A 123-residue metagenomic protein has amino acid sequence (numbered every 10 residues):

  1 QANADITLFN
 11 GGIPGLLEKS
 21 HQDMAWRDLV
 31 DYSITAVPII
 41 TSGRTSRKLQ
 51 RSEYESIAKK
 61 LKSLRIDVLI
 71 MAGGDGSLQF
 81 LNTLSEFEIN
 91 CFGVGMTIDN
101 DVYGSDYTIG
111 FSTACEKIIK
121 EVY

Functional and structural regions predicted by a protein language model:
Q1, M24, I57, L84-F87: Short, solvent-exposed amphipathic alpha-helical segments in soluble enzyme and RNA/protein-processing domains
Q1-L17: N-terminal phosphate-binding or glycine-rich loops at protein starts, especially the Walker A/P-loop of NTPases
A2-T7, S85-T108, K117-I119: Short, acidic/small-residue loops that bind anionic groups at enzyme active sites
F9-N10, T41, M71-G73, F92-G93 (+1 more regions): Short beta-strand segments
G11, M24-R27, T35, G93 (+2 more regions): Residue-level signal for pocket-adjacent positions within structured domains
I13-L16, L78, T97-V102: Short gly/pro/ser/thr-enriched loop/turn and capping motifs at secondary-structure boundaries
L16-M71, G76-S77, I109-Y123: Glycine-rich oxoanion-binding loops at beta->alpha junctions
K19-S20, N82, G104: Short, well-ordered secondary-structure micro-motifs
